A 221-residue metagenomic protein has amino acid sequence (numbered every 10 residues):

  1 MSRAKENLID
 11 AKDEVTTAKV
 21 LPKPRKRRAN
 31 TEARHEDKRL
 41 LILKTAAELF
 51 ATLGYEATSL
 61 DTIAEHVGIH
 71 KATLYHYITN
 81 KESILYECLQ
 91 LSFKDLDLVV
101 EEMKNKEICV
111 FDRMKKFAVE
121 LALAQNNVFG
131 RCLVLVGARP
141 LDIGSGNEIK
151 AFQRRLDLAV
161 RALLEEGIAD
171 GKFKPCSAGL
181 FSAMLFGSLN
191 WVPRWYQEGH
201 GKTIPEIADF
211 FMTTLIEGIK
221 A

Functional and structural regions predicted by a protein language model:
M1-D37: N-terminal intrinsically disordered/low-complexity leader segments
K5, E120-L121, K174-R194, E206-E217: Hydrophobic alpha-helical segments that form the core of small-molecule binding pockets and/or dimer interfaces
L41, T45, L49-S83, E87: Helix-turn-helix
E87, E101-N127, F181-L185: Hydrophobic alpha-helical connector segments
Q90-L96: Short, basic, alpha-helical segments at the C-terminal edge of helix-turn-helix-like DNA-binding modules
N105-I108, I143, R154-F181, Y196 (+1 more regions): Hydrophobic alpha-helical bundle segments that form small-molecule/ligand-binding pockets
F111-K116, N147-Q153, I168-M184, K202-D209: All-alpha amphipathic helical-bundle segments outside canonical DNA-binding/catalytic cores that form hydrophobic
A122-A162, A169, R194: Short secondary-structure transition hinges
